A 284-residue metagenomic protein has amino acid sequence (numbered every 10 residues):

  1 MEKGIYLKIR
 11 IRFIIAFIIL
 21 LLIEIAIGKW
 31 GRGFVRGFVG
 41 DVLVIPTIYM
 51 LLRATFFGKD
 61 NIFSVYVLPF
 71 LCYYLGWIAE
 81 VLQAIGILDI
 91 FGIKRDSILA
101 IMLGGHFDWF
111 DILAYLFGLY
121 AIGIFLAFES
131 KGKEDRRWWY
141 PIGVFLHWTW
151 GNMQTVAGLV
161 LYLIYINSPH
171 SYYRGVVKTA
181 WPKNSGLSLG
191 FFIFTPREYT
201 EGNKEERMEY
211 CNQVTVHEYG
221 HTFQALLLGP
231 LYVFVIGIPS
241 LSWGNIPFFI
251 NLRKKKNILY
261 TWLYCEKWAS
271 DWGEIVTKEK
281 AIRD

Functional and structural regions predicted by a protein language model:
M1-G132, S188: Bulky hydrophobic segments
G33, C72, L103, K183 (+2 more regions): Alpha-helical hydrophobic/aromatic positions enriched in membrane-embedded helices and signal peptides
G37-G40, V67, G105-H106, F110 (+7 more regions): Aromatic-acidic/polar surface patches that form glycan- and anion
D60, I93-S97, G202-R207, F249-K255: Short helix-coil transition/hinge motifs at the ends and kinks of transmembrane helices, capturing the brief
G76-W77, F107-D108, E209-T222: Short alpha-helical catalytic segment bearing the HExxH-like zincin motif of zinc-dependent metalloproteases
E134-N184, S188-G190, T195-R197, V233-D284: Metalloprotease/metallohydrolase-associated module, dominated by Zn2+-dependent proteases
I193-V216, L226: Short pre-active-site segment immediately N-terminal to the catalytic Zn-binding motif
Y219-I236: Catalytic Zn2+-binding segment of zinc metalloproteases
